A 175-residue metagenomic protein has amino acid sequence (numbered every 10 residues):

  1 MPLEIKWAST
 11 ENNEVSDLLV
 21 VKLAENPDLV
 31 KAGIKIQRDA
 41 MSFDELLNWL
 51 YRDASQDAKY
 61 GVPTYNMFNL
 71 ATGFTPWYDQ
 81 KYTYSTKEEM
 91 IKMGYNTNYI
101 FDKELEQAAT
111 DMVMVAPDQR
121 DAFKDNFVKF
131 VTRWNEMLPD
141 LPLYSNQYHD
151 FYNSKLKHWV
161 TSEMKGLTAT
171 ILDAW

Functional and structural regions predicted by a protein language model:
M1, W49-K59, Y82-V115, S145-W175: Short, solvent-exposed loop/beta-turn-alpha elements that line the ligand-binding surface or hinge of extracytoplasmic
M1-N26, K129: Append "and occasionally in soluble cytosolic enzymes with long acidic Gly/Pro-rich linkers
T10-L18, M41, N96-K103, P117-D125: Soluble non-cytosolic domains of exported or imported proteins
T10-V15, F43-E45, T72-W77, Y148-F151: Solvent-exposed loop/turn segments at secondary-structure junctions within structured extracellular/periplasmic domains
A24-I34, Y51, S55, G73 (+3 more regions): Sec-exported extracytoplasmic/periplasmic mature domains
L29-M90: Periplasmic binding protein-like
I34-M41, A122, D140, S145: Surface-exposed patches in mature extracellular/periplasmic domains of secreted proteins
